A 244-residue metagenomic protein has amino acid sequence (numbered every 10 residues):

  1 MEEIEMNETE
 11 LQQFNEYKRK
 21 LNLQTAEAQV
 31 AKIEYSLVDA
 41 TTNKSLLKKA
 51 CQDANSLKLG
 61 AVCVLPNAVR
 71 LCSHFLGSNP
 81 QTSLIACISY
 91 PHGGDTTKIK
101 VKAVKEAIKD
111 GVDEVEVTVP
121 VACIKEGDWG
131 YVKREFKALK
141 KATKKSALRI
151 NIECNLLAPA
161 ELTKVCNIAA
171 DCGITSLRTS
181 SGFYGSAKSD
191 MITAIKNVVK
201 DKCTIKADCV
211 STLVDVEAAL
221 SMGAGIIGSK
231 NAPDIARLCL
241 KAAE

Functional and structural regions predicted by a protein language model:
M1-K48, T193-I205, T212-E244: Alpha/beta catalytic cores of nucleotide-metabolism and tRNA/nucleoside-modifying enzymes
E2-K109, I168: Conserved N-terminal beta1-alpha1 strand-loop-helix module at the mouth
Q29-L37, A61-V64, T82-Y90, V115-V117 (+4 more regions): Hydrophobic faces of well-ordered beta-strands that scaffold small-molecule active sites in alpha/beta enzyme cores
E34, C72, A107, I150 (+3 more regions): Conserved, mostly hydrophobic/aromatic
V64-S83, G94-I99, A122-A142, L156-L162 (+3 more regions): Active-site-adjacent beta->alpha loops and helix N-cap segments on the catalytic face of soluble alpha/beta enzymes
A86-Y90, D110-I124, D171-S186, D208-E244: Glycine-rich phosphate-binding active-site loops on the catalytic face of alpha/beta enzymes
D95-E106, L157-I168, N197, D201 (+2 more regions): Catalytic cores of alpha/beta
